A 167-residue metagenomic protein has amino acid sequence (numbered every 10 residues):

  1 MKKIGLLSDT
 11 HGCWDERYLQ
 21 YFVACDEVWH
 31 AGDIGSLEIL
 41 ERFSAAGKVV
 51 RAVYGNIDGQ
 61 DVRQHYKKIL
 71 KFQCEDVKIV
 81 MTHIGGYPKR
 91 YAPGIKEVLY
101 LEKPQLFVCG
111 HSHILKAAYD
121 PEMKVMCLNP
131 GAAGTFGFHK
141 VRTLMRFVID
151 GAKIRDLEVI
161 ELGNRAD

Functional and structural regions predicted by a protein language model:
M1-V50, D58-D76, K140-T143, A166-D167: N-terminal active-site segment of His-dependent metallophosphoesterases
L6-S8, E27-D33, R51-N56, V80-H83 (+2 more regions): Active-site neighborhood of phospho(di)ester-bond hydrolases with catalytic His/Asp-centered motifs
S8, H83, V148-G151, V159-E161: Short, structured patches in soluble enzyme cores that scaffold and shape functional sites
G12-E16, G35-I39, I57-R63, G86-Y91 (+2 more regions): Active-site environment of divalent metal-dependent phosphoester hydrolases
D58-K103, T135-F136: Active-site-proximal segments of metal-dependent phosphoesterases and phosphodiesterases across multiple
R90-K153, L157: Conserved beta-sheet core of the metallophosphoesterase superfamily
L157-D167: Short, solvent-exposed aromatic-acidic interface loops
